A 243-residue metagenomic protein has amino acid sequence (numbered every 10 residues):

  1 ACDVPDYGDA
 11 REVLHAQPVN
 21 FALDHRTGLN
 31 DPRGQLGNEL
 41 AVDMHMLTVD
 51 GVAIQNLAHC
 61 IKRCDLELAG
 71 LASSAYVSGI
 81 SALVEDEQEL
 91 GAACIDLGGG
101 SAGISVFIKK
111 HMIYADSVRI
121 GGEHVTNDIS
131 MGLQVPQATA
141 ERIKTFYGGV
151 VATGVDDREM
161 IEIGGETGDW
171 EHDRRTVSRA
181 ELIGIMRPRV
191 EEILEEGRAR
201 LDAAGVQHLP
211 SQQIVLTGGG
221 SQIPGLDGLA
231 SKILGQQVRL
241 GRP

Functional and structural regions predicted by a protein language model:
A1-A93, M112, P136-A138, R142-I185 (+4 more regions): Nucleotide/phosphate-binding catalytic cleft detector across ATP-hydrolyzing and phosphate-transferring enzymes
V49, S117, T217-G219: Small/polar loops that bind or transfer phosphate-bearing groups
I61, D96, I129, G197 (+1 more regions): Residue-level signature of catalytic and energy-coupling elements of molecular machines, predominantly ATP/GTP-dependent
L83-Y114, I129: Gly/Thr-rich phosphate-binding beta-strand-loop-beta motif of the actin/hexokinase/Hsp70
R119-I143: A conserved active-site cap/scaffold subdomain adjacent to cofactor or substrate pockets
R189-R198: A general structural motif
Q212-Q222, G241: Glycine-rich beta-strand-to-loop/alpha-helix junction loops that act as flexible
I223-P243: Catalytic phosphate/nucleotide-handling subdomain of diverse soluble enzymes
